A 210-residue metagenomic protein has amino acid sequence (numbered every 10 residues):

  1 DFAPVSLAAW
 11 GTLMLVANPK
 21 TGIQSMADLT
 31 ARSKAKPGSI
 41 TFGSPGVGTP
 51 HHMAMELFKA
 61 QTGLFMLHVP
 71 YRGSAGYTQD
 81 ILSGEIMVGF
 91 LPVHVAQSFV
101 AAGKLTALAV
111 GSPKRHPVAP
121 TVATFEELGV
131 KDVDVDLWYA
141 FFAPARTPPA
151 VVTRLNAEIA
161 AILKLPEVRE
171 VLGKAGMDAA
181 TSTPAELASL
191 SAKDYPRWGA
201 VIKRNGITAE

Functional and structural regions predicted by a protein language model:
D1-G76, F125, W138-V171: Hinge/capping helix and adjacent helix->loop/strand transition within the periplasmic-binding protein
G11, A35-S39, G84-E85, A102-K104 (+3 more regions): Structured helix-beta-strand junction loops
V16, F90, A119, F142 (+1 more regions): Short aromatic/basic micro-patch
S25, P70, G84-E85, P92 (+6 more regions): Conserved functional loop/turn residues at catalytic and ligand-binding sites
S33, L57, Q61, A75-I86 (+2 more regions): Short helices/loops that flank or line small-molecule/ion binding pockets
H52, L57-Q61, V88-V122, G199: A ligand-binding cleft/hinge motif common to bilobed small-molecule-binding domains
Q61-L64, A101, E127, P149-E210: An extracytoplasmic/periplasmic, membrane-proximal ligand-sensing/linker region
Y71, F90-L91, V110, V135 (+1 more regions): Short beta-strand and adjacent tight-turn residues that come in two discontinuous sequence segments and form the edges
